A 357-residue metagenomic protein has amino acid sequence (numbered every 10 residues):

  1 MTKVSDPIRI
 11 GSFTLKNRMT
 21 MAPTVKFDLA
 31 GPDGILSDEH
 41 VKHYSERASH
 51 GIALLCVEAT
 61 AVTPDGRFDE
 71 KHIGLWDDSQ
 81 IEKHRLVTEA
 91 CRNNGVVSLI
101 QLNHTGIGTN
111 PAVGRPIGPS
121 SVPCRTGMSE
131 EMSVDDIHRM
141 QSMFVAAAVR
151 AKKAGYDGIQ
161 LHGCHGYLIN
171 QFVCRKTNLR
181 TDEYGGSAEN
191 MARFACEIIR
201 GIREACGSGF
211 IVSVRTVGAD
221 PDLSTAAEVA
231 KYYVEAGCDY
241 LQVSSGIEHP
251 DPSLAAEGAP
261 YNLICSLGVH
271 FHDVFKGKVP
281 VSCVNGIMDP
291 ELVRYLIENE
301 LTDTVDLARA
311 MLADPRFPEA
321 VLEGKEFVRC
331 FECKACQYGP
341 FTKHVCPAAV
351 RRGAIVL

Functional and structural regions predicted by a protein language model:
M1-L357: Flavin-dependent oxidoreductase catalytic cores
